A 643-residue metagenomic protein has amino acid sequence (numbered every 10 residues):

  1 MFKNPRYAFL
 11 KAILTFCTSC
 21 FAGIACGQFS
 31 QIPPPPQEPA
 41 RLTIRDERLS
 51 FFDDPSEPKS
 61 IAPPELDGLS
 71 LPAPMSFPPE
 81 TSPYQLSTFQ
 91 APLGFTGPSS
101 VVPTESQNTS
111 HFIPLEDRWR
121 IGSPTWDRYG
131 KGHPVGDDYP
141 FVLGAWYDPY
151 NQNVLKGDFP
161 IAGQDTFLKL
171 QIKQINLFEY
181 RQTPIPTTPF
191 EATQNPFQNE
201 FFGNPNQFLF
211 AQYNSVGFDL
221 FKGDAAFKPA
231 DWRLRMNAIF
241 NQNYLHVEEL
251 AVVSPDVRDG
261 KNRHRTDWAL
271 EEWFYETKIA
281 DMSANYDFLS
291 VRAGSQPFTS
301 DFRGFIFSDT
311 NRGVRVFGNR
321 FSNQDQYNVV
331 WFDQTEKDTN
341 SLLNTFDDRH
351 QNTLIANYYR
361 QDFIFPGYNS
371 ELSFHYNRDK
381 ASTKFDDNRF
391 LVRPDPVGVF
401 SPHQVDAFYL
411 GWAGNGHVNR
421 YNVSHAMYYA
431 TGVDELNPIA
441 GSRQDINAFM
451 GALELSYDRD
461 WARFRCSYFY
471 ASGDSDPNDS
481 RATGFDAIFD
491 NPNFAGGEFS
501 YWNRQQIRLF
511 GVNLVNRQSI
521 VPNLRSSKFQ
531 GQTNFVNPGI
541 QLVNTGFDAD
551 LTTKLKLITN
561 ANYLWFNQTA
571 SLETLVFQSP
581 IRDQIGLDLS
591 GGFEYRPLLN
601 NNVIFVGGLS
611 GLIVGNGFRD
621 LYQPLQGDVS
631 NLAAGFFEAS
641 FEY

Functional and structural regions predicted by a protein language model:
F2, A25-A230, D460, F464 (+2 more regions): N-terminal periplasmic/intermembrane-space "pro-region" immediately following the signal or transit peptide
L115, V135-L170, R181-I185, L220-L234 (+7 more regions): Short loop/turn motifs that connect adjacent beta-strands in outer-membrane beta-barrel proteins
N153-L155, A192-N204, P255-D259, Q296-F298 (+6 more regions): Extracytoplasmic loops and strand-loop junctions of Gram-negative outer membrane beta-barrel proteins
L170-N176, L234-A238, V291-A293, Y327-V329 (+7 more regions): Membrane-embedded beta-strand positions of outer-membrane beta-barrel proteins
F218-D338, L455-R504, S610-G611: Outer membrane beta-barrel
N285-F288, Q296-A482, Q541-V543, L551-T553 (+4 more regions): Signature for the C-terminal beta-barrel architecture of outer-membrane proteins
Y468-A471, S475-Q584: C-terminal structural cap/anchor segments
V629-Y643: Outer-membrane beta-barrel "beta-signal"
